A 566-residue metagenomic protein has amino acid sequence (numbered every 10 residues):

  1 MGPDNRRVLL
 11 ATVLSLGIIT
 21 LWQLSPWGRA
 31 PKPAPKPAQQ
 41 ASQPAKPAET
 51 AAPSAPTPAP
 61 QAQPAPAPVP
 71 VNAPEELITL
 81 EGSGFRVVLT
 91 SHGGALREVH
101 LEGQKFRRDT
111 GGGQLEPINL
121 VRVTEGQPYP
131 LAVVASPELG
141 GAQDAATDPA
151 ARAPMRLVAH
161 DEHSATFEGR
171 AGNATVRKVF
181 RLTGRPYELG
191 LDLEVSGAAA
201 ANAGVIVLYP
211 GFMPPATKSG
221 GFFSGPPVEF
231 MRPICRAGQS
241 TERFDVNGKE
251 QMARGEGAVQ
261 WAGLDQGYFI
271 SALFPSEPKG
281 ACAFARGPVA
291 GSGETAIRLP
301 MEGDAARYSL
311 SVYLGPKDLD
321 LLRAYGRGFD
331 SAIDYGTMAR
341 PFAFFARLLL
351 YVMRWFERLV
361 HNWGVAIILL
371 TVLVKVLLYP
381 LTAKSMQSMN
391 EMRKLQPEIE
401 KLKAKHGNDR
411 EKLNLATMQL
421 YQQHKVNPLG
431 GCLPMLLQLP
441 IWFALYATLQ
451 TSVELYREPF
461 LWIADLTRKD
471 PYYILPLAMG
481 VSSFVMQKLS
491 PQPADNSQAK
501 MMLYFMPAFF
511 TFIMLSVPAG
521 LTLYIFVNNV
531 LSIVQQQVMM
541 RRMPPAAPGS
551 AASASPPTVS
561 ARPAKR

Functional and structural regions predicted by a protein language model:
M1, P60-A62, P66-V69, F244 (+5 more regions): Mixed-charge, polar/low-complexity N-terminal
M1-Q39, L89, L191-E194, P215-P227 (+2 more regions): Helix-loop-helix
D4-N5, P44, G84, A150 (+5 more regions): Intrinsically disordered, low-complexity sequence elements enriched in Ser/Thr/Gly/Pro
L24-L120, F167, A171, P556-R566: Juxtamembrane extramembrane loops of integral membrane proteins
P68-A73, L80, Y187, V534 (+2 more regions): Generic low-polarity alpha-helical segments
A73, G111, N173-T175, G257 (+3 more regions): Preference for short coil/turn "hinge" residues that link or interrupt alpha-helices
L77, E81-I333: Soluble non-transmembrane domains of integral membrane proteins
